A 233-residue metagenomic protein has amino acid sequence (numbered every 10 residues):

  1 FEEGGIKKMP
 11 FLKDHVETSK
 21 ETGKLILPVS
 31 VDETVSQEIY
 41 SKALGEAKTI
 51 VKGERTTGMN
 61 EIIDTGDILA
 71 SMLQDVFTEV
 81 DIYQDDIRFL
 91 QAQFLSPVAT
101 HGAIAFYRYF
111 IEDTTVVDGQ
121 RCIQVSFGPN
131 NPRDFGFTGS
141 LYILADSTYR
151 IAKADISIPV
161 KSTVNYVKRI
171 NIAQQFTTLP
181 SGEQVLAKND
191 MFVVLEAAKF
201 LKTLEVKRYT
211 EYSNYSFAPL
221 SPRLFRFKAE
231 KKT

Functional and structural regions predicted by a protein language model:
F1-Q124, G128-F137, V194-T233: Structured extracytoplasmic
F106-K168, A173-L179: Feature captures eukaryotic membrane-trafficking machinery centered on endolysosomal pathways and lysosome-related
S157-Y209: Short aromatic loop motif centered on NTY/YTY
